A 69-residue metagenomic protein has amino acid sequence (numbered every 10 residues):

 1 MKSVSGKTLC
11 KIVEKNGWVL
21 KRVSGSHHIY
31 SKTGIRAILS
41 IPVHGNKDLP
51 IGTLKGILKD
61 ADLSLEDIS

Functional and structural regions predicted by a protein language model:
M1-R22, I29-S69: Basic nucleic-acid-binding interfaces
